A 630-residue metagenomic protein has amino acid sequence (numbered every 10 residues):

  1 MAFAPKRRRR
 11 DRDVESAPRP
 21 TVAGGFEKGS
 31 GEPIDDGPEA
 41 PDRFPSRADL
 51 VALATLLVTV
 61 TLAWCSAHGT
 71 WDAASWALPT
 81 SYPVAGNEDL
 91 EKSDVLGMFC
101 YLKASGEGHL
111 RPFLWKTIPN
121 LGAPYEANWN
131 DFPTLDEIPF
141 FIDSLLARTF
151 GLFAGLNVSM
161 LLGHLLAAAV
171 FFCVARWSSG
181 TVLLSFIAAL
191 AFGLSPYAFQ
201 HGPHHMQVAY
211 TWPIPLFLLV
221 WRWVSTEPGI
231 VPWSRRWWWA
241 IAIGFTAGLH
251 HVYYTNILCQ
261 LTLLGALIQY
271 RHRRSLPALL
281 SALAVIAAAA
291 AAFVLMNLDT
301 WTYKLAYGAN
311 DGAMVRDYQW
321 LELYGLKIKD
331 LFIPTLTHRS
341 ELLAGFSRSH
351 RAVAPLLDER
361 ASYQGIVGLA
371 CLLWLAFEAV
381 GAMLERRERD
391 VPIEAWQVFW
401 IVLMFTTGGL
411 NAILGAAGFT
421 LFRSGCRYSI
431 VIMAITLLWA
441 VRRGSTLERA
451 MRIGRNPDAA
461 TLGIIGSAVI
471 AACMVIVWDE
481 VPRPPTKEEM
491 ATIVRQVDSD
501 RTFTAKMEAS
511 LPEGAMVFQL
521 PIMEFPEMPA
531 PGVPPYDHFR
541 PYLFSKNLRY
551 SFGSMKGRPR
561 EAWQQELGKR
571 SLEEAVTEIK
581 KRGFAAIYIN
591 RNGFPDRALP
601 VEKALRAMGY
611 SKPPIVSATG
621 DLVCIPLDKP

Functional and structural regions predicted by a protein language model:
M1-L78, L280-A288, F377-A395, A459-I470: Start-transfer (signal-anchor) and selected internal transmembrane alpha helices of multi-pass inner/ER membrane
P5-K6, D35-R47, W177-G180, R222-W238 (+3 more regions): Membrane-interface junctions at the ends of membrane-embedded or membrane-associated helices
T61-A167, S195-T211, Y324-G325, K329-E359 (+2 more regions): Membrane-interface coil-to-helix junctions
C65-G69, G108-L110, L184-H204, A292-L305 (+3 more regions): Membrane-interface helix-loop junctions at the exits of transmembrane helices
S81-N87, H201-V208, G312-R316, G345-I366 (+4 more regions): Membrane-helix boundary/interfacial segments in multi-pass membrane proteins
S159-S178, V182-R271, V285-A289, F293-M296 (+1 more regions): Membrane-embedded helix bundles of polyisoprenyl
H272-L283, S349-Y363, L372-L403, I453-A460: Membrane-interface helix-loop-helix junctions at transmembrane boundaries of multi-pass membrane enzymes, predominantly
A471-P630: Extracytoplasmic
